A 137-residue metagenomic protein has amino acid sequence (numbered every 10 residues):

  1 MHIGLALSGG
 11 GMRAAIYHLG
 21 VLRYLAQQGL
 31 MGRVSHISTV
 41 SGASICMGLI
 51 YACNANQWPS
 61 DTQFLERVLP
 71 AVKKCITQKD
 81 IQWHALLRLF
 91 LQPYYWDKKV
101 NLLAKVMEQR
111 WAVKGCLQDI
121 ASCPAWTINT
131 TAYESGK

Functional and structural regions predicted by a protein language model:
H2-A6, G11-L102: Patatin-like phospholipase
W83-K137: Active-site-adjacent alpha/beta core region of enzyme catalytic domains
